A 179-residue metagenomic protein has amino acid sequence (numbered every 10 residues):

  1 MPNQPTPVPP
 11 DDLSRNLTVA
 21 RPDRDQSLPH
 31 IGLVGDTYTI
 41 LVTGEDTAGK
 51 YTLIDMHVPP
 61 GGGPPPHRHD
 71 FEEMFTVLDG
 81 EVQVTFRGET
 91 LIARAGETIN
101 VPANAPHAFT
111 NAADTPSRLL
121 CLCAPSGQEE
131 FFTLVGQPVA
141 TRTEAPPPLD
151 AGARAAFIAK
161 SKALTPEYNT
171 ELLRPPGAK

Functional and structural regions predicted by a protein language model:
M1-K50, P148-K179: A short, N-terminal "cap"/entry segment at the start of jelly-roll beta-barrel domains of the cupin/DSBH fold
R21, E81, G88-P106: Short acidic-glycine-tyrosine-enriched beta hairpin
V42-T43, G63-H69, T110-A112: Short histidine-centered beta-strand/loop micro-motifs that create catalytic or ligand/metal-coordination sites
T47, Q83, A103-E129: Ligand-binding loop in jelly-roll beta-barrel domains
L53-P60, R68-F86, L122-P125: Short, conserved beta-strand element in jelly-roll/cupin
P59-G61, A95-G96, N104, D114: Tight coil/turn sites that cap or link beta-strands
G62, V82, E97, T133: Hydrophobic small-molecule pocket/channel-lining residues, especially in calycin-type beta-barrels
T115-L164: A contiguous, mid-protein "functional segment" used to position or interact with cofactors/ions or partner subunits
